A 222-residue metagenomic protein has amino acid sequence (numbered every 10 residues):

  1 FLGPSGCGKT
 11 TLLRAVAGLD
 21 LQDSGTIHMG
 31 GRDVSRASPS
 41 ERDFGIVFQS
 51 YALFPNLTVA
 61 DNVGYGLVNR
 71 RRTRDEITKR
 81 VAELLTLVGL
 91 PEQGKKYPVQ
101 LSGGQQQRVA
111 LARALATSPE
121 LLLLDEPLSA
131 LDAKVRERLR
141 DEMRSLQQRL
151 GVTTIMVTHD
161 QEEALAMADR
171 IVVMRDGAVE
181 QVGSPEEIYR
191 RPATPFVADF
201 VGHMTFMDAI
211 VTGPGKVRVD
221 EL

Functional and structural regions predicted by a protein language model:
L2-P4: The feature captures the beta-strand-to-loop junction immediately N-terminal to the Walker
C7: ATP-binding Walker
T10-L13, V109: ABC ATPase nucleotide-binding domain helices that frame the ATP-binding cleft
A17: Helix-to-loop junction immediately C-terminal to a conserved catalytic motif
G25-R32: Conserved ABC transporter NBD signature motif
A37-G45, Q49-F196: ABC ATPase nucleotide-binding domains
A193-L222: ATPase nucleotide-binding modules
